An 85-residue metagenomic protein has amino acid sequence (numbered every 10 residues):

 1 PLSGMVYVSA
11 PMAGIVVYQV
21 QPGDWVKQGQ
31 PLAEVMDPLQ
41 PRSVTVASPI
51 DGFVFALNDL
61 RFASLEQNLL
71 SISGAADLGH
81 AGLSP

Functional and structural regions predicted by a protein language model:
P1-E34, P38-L69: Generic structural motif
I72-D77: Short beta-strand-to-coil "C-cap" segments at the C-terminal boundary of structured domains/repeats, marking
G79-P85: Long, low-complexity intrinsically disordered regions
